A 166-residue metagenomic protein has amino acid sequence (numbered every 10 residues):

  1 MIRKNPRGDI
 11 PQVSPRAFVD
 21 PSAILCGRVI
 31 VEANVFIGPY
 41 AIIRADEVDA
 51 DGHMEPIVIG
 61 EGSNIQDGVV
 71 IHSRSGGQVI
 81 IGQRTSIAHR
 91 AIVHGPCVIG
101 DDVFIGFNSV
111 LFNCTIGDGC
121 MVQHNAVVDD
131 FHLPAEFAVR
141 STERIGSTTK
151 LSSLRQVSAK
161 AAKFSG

Functional and structural regions predicted by a protein language model:
M1-Y40: N-terminal segments that cap or nucleate solenoid repeat domains
I2-Q12, Y40, R44-D46, A50-V58 (+3 more regions): Glycine-rich hexapeptide-repeat left-handed beta-helix
E32, I59-E61: Beta-solenoid repeat scaffold
N64: Glycine/small-residue-rich phosphate/adenosyl-binding loop
